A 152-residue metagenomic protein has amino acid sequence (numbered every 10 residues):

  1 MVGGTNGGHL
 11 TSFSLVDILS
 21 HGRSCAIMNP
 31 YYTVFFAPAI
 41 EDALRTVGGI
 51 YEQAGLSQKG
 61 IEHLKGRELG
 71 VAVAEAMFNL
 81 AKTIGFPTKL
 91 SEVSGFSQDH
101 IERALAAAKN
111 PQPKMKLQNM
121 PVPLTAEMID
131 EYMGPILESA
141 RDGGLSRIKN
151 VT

Functional and structural regions predicted by a protein language model:
M1-A76: Active-site segments that bind and position negatively charged phosphate/pyrophosphate groups
G55-T152: C-terminal charged capping/lid subdomain of soluble metabolic enzymes
